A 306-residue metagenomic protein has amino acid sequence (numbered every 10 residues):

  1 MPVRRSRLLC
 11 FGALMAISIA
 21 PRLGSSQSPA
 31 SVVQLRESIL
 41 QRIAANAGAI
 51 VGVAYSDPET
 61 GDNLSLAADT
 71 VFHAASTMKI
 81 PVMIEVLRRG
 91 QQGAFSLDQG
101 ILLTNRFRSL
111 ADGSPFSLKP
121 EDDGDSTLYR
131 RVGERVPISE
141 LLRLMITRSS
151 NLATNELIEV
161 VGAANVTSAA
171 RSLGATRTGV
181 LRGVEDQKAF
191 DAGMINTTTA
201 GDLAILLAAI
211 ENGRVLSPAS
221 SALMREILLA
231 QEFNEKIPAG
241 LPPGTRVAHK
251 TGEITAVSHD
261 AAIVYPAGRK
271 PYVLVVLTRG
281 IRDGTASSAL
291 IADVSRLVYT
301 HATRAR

Functional and structural regions predicted by a protein language model:
M1-F11: Bacterial N-terminal signal peptides that target proteins for export
C10-R22: Bacterial N-terminal signal peptides
G24-T70, L297, H301: Beta-lactamase-like hydrolase cores
S28-I43, V160-G162, I205-E235, T245 (+1 more regions): Structured C-terminal helix/loop/strand segments within mature extracytoplasmic catalytic/sensor domains
I50, E134-I138, L142, R148-L207 (+1 more regions): Mid-domain, small-residue-enriched loop/turn segments at the edges of structured enzyme/sensor domains
P58-E59, S96-P120, V160-G162, I227: Acidic helix-start/capping segments at beta-turn-to-alpha-helix junctions
G61, H73-R106, M145, L274: Active-site SXXK
R108-N155: Conserved catalytic neighborhood of penicillin-recognizing serine enzymes
